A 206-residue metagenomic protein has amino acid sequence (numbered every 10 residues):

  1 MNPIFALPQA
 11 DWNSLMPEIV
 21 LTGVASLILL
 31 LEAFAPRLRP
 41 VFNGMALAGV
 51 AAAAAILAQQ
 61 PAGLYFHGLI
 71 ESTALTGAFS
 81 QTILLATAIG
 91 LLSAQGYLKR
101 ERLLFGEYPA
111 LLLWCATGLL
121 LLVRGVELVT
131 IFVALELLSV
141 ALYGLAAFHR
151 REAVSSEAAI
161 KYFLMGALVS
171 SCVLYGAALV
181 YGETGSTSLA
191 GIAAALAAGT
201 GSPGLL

Functional and structural regions predicted by a protein language model:
M1-L206: Alpha-helical transmembrane segments of multi-pass membrane proteins predominantly involved in bioenergetics
